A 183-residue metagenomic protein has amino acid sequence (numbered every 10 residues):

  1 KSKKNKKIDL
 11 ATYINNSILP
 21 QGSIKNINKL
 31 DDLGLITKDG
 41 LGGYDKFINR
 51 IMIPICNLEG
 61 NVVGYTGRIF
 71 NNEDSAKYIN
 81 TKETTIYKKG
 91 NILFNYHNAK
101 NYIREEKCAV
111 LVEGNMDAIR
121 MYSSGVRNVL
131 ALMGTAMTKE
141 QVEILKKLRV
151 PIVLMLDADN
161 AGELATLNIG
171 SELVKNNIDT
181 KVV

Functional and structural regions predicted by a protein language model:
K4-I152, L164-T166: Phosphate-handling DNA/RNA-contact segment within nucleic-acid enzymes
N5, K175-N177: Short, well-ordered coil/turn elements that cap or connect secondary structure elements
V153-N160, I178: Short, polar/flexible loop-turn hinges at active-site or ligand-entry regions and domain interfaces
T166-K175: Conserved acidic, small-residue-rich alpha-beta core segments centered on
D179-V183: C-terminal or mid-to-C-terminal helical accessory/interaction module adjacent to the motor/catalytic core
